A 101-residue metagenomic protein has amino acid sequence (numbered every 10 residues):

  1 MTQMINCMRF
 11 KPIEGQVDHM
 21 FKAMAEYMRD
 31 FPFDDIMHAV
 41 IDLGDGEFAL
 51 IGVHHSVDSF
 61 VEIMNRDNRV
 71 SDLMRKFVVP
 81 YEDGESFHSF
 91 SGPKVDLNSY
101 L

Functional and structural regions predicted by a protein language model:
T2, F10-K11, I36-A49, L73-L101: Glycine-rich beta-strand-turn "strand-cap" elements at beta-sheet edges
N6: Conserved loop-to-beta-strand segment in the C-terminal subdomain of adenylate-forming
R9-K22: Short, surface-exposed ligand-recognition loops at beta-strand->loop->(often short) alpha-helix junctions that present
G15, D45, D58: Short alpha-helical
D18-M20, F60-E62, S99: Short acidic, gly/pro-rich beta-turn/loop elements at beta-sheet edges and active-site/ligand-binding grooves
E26-M37, V53-S89: An amphipathic, aromatic/His-enriched active-site/gating alpha helix that lines ligand/cofactor pockets
